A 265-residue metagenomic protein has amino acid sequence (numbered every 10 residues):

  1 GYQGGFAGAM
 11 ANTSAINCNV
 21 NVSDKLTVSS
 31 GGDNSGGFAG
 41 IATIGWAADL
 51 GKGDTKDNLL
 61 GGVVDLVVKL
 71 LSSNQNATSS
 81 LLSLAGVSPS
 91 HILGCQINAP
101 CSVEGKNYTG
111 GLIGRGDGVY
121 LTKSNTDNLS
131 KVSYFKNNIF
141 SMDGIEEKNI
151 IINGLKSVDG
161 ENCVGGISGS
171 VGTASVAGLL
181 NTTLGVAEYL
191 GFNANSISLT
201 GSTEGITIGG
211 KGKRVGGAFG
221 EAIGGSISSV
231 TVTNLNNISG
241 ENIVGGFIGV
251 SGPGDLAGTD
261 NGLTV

Functional and structural regions predicted by a protein language model:
G1-V265: Surface-exposed loop/turn motifs in large extracellular/passenger domains
